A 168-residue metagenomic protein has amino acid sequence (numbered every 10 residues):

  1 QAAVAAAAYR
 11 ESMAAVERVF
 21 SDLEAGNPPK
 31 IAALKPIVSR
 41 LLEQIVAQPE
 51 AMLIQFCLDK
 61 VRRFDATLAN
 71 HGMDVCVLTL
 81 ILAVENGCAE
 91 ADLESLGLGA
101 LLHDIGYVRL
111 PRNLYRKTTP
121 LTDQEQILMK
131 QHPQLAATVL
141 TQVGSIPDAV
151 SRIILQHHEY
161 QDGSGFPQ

Functional and structural regions predicted by a protein language model:
A2-K130, A137-L155: Acidic/His-rich, divalent-metal-binding segments that scaffold phosphate/diphosphate chemistry
Y107, S164-F166: Gly/Ser/Thr-rich helix-start
A149, F166-Q168: Acidic loop->beta-strand submotif enriched in PP2C/PPM serine/threonine phosphatases
H158: Glycine-rich beta-alpha junction loops
